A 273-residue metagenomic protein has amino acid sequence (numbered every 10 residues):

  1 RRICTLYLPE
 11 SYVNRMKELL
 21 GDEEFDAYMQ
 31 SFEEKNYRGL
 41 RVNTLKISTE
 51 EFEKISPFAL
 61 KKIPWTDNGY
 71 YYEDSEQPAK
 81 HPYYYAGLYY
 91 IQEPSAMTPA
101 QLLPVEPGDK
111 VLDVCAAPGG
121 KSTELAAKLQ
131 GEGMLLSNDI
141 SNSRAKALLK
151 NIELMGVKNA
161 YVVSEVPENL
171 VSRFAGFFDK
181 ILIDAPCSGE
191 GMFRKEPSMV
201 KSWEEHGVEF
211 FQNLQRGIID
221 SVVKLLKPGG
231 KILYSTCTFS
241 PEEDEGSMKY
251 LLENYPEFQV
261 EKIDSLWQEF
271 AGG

Functional and structural regions predicted by a protein language model:
R1-G273: S-adenosylmethionine
